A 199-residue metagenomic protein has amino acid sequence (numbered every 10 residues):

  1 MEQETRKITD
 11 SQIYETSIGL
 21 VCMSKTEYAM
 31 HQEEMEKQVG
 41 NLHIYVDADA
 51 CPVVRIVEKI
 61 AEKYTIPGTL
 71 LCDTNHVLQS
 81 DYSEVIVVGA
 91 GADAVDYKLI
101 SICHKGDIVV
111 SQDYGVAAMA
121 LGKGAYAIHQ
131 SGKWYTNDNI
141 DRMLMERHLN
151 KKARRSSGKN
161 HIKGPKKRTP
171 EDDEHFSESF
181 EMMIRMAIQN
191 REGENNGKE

Functional and structural regions predicted by a protein language model:
Q3, Q12-Y14: Low-complexity, intrinsically disordered or signal/transmembrane-proximal segments
E34-E199: Nuclease catalytic cores that cleave nucleic-acid phosphodiester bonds, predominantly acidic two-metal-ion
